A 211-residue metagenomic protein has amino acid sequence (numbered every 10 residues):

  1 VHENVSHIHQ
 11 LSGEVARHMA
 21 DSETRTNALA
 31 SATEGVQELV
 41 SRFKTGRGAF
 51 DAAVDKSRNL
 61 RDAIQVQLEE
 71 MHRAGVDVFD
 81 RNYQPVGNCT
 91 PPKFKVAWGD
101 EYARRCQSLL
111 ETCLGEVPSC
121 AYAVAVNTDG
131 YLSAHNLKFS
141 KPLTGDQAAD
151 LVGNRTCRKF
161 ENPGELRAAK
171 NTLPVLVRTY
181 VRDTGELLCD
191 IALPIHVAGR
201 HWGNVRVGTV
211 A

Functional and structural regions predicted by a protein language model:
H2-V5, S12, M19-S22, T26-L29 (+4 more regions): Hydrophobic interface positions of alpha-helical coiled-coils
E38-S41, T45-A103: Extracellular/periplasmic ligand-binding regions of membrane signal-transduction receptors
R61, Q65, L110-P118: Short regulatory alpha-helical segment in sensory/regulatory domains of signaling proteins that mediates
V66-R73, S119-Y122, H201: Intrinsically disordered or highly flexible coil/loop and linker segments, enriched in small and charged/polar residues
F79-A103, P118-E165: Extracellular/periplasmic ligand-sensing ectodomains of membrane signal-transduction proteins
Q107: Flexible, surface-exposed loop/gating regions in the mature catalytic domains of secreted/periplasmic hydrolases
T156-A211: Sensory/regulatory domains in signal-transduction proteins
